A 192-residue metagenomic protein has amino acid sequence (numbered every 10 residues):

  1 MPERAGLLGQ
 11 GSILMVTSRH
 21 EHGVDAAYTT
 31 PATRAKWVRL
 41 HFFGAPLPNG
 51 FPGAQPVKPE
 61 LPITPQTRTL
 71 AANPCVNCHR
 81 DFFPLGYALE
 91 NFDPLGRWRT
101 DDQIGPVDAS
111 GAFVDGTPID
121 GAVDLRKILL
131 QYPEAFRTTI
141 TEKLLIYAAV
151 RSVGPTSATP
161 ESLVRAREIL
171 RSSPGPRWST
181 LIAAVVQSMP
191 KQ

Functional and structural regions predicted by a protein language model:
M1-R137, A148, P155-Q192: Sequence context surrounding c-type heme c attachment/ligation sites in exported
